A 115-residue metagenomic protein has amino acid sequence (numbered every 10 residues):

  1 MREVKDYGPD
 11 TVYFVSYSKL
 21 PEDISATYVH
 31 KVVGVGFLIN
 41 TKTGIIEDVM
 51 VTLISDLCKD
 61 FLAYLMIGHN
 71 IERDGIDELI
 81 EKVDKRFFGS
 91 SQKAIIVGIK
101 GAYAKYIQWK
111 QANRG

Functional and structural regions predicted by a protein language model:
M1-Y17: Short, compositionally biased leader-like segments
K19-G36, T41-G115: Active-site- and interface-proximal helix/loop "cap" or "latch" segments in soluble metabolic and energy-transducing
